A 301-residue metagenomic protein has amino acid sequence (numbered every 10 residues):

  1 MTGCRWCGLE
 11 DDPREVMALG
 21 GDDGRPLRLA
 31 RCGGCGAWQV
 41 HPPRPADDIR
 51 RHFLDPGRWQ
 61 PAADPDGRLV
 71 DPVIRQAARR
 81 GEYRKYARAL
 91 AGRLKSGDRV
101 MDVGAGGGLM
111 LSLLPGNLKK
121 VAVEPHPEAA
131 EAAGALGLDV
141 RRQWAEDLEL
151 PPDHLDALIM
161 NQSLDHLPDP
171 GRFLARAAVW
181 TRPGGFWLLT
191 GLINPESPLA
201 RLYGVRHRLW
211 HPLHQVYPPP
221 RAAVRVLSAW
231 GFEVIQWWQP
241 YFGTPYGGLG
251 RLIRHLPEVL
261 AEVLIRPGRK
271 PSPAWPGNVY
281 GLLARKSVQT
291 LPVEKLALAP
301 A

Functional and structural regions predicted by a protein language model:
M1-D153, A157-N161, G171-L174, Q239-P240 (+2 more regions): Conserved N-terminal segment of class I S-adenosyl-L-methionine
W6-P13, P220-W238: A SAM-dependent methyltransferase catalytic signature shared across enzymes that methylate proteins
L19-D23, E233-A261: Conserved catalytic loop of SAM-dependent methyltransferase domains
V70-G81, N194-R206, L249-G277: Alpha-helical membrane-targeting segments
N161-L164, T190: Residues lining the SAM
G171-F186: A short glycine-rich, Lys/Arg-flanked "PGG" loop and its adjoining helix->strand segment in the class I
G184, P195-S197, Y241-G243: Feature marks short, surface-exposed loop/turn motifs that line or immediately flank catalytic pockets and channel
L188-V216, R221-V226, G250: Short, glycine-/aromatic-enriched active-site segment of Class I SAM-dependent methyltransferases
